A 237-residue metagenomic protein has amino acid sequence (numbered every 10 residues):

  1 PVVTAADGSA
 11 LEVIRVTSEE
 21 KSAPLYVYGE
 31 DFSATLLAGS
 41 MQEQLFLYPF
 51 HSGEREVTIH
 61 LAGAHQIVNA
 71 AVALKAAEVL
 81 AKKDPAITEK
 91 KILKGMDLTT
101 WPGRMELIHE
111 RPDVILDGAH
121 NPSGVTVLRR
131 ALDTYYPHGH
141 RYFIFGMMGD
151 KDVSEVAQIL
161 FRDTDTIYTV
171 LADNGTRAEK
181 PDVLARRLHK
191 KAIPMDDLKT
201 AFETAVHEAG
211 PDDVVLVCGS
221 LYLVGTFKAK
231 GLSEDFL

Functional and structural regions predicted by a protein language model:
P1-S52, E56, A70, L74-K90: Acidic, Mg2+-coordinating active-site environments of NTP-dependent enzymes
A5-G8, E19-G39, I59-G63, K91-L98 (+5 more regions): Beta-strand->loop->alpha-helix junctions that form or flank phosphate-binding loops in nucleotide-handling enzymes
D7-Y26, Q42-L45, D113-L116, P122 (+1 more regions): C-terminal helical cap/extension that packs against the catalytic core of soluble nucleotide-cofactor enzymes
A10-L11, L223-G225: Short, active-site-adjacent cap segments at secondary-structure transitions
H51-T166: Nucleotide phosphate-binding/pyrophosphate-handling subdomain across enzymes that bind or process nucleotide phosphates
S220: Active-site-proximal loop/hinge segments that shape catalytic or ion-binding/gating pockets
G225-L237: Active-site-adjacent alpha-helix immediately C-terminal to a catalytic or transition-state-stabilizing loop
